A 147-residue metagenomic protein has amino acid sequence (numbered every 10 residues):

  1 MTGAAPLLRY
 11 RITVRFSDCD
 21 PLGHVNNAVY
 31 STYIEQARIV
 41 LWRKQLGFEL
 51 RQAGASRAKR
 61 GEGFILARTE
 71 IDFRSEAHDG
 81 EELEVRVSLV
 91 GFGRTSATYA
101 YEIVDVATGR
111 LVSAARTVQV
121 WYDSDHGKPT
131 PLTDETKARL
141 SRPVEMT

Functional and structural regions predicted by a protein language model:
M1-E84, V90-T147: Terminal targeting signals and extreme-terminal segments of soluble enzymes
